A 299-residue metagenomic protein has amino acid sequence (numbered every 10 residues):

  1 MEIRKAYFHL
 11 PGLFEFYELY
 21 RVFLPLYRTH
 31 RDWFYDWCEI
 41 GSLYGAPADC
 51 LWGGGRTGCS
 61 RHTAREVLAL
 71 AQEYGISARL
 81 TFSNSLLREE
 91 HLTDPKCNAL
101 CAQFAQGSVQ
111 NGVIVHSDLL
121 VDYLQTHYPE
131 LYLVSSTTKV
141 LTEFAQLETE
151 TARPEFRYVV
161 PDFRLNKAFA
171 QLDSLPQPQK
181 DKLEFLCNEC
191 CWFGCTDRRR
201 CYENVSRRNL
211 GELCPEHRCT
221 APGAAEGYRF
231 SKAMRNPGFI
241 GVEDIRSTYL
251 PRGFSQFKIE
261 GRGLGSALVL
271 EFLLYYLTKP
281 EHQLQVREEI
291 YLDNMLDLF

Functional and structural regions predicted by a protein language model:
M1-E150, E155-F299: Active-site pocket-lining/capping segments in soluble small-molecule metabolic enzymes
